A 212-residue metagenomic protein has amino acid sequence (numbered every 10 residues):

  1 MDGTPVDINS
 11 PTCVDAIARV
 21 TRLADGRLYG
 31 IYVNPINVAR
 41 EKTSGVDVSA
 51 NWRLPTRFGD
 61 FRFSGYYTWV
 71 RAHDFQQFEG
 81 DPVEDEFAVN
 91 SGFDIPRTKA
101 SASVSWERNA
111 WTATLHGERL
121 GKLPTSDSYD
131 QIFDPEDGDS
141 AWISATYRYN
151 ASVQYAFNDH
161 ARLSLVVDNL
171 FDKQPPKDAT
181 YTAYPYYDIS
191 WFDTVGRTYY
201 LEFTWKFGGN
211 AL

Functional and structural regions predicted by a protein language model:
M1-Y129: Gram-negative outer-membrane beta-barrel transporters
Y32-N34, R148, Y186-Y187: Short structured motifs
I36-R40, S140-I143, S190: Outer-membrane beta-barrel proteins
K42, R57, I95-T98, E107 (+5 more regions): A structural signal for short secondary-structure junctions
S44-V48, T98-A102, Y147-A151, R197-F203: Hydrophobic, lipid-facing positions within transmembrane beta-strands of outer-membrane proteins
R71-D74, G117-D130, Q154-L212: C-terminal beta-signal and adjacent terminal beta-strands/loops of Gram-negative outer-membrane beta-barrel proteins
F87-F93, E136-S144: Short, contiguous acidic/charged loop-to-helix segments that flank catalytic cores in large enzymes
D130-E136: A beta-strand-loop signature enriched in Asp, Gly, Thr, and Trp that corresponds to the sialidase/neuraminidase Asp-box
